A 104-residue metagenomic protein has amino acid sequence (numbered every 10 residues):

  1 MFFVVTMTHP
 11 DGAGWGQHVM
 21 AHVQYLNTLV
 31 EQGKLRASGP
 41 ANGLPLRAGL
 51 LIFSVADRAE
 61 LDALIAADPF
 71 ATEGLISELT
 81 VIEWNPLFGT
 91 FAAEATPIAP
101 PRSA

Functional and structural regions predicted by a protein language model:
M1-A104: Conserved, structured core segments of small domains
